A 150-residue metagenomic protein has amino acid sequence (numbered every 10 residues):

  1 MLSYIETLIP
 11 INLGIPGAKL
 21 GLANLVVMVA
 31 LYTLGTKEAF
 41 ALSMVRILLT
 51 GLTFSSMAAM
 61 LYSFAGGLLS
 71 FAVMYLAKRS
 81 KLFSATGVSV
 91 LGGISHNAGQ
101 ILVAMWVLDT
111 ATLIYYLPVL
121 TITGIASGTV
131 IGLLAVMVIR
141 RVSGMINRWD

Functional and structural regions predicted by a protein language model:
M1-A30: Hydrophobic transmembrane alpha-helices
M1-I5, V45-S55, S95-Q100: Aromatic-anchored segments of alpha-helical transmembrane domains
E6, P10, G14, L34 (+3 more regions): Short helix-capping/hinge motifs at transmembrane helix termini and TM-loop junctions
L22-T36, V73-K78: Generic transmembrane alpha-helix motif of multi-pass integral membrane proteins
T36-L76: Helix-adjacent hinge/juxtasegments
S56, M60-L61, R79-D150: Membrane-embedded alpha-helical hairpins and interfacial helices in multi-pass inner-membrane proteins
